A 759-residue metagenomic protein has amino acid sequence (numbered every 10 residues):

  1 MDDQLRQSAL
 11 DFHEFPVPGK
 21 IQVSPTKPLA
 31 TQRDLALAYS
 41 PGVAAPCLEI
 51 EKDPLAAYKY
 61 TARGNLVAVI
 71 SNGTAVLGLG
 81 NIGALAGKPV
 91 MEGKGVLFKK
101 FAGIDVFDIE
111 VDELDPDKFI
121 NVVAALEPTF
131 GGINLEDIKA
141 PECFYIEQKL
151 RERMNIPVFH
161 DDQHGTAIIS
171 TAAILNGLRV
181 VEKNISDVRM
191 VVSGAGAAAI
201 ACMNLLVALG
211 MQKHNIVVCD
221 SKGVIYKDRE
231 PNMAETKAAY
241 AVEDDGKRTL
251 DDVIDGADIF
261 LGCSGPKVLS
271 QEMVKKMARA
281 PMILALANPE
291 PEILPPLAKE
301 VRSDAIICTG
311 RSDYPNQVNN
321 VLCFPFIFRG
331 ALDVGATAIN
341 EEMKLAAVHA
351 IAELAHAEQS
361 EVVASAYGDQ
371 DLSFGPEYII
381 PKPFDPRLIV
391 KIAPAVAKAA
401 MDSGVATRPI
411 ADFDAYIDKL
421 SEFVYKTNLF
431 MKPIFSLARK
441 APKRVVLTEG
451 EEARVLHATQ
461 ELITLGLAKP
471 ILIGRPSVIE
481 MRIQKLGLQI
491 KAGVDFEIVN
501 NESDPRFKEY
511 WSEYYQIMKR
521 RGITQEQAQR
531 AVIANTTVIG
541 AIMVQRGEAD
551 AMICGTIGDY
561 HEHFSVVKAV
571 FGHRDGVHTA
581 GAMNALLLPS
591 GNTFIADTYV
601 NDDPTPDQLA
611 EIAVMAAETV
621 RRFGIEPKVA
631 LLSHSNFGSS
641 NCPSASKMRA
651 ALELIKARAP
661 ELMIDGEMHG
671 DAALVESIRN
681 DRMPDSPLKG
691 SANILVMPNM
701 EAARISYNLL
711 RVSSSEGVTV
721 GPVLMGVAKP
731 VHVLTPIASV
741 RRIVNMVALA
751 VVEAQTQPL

Functional and structural regions predicted by a protein language model:
M1-V158, A399, A406, K432-L456 (+4 more regions): N-terminal ligand-binding/catalytic initiation module
D2, D161-D162, L178-N184, A285-A393 (+5 more regions): Adenosine-phosphate binding glycine-rich loop
L66-G78, G83, A167-T171, V181-V207: Glycine-rich adenosine-cofactor-binding loop
L85, D137-N184, T407-I410, I417-L759: Anion-binding alpha/beta catalytic cores of soluble intermediary-metabolism enzymes, centered on
E127, I185, V253-I254, V274-M277 (+2 more regions): A short, aliphatic-rich alpha-helical micro-motif
S193, L209-K237: NAD(P)-binding Rossmann-fold cofactor-contacting core
E235-A305, R311-D313: Rossmann-like adenosine-cofactor binding region
